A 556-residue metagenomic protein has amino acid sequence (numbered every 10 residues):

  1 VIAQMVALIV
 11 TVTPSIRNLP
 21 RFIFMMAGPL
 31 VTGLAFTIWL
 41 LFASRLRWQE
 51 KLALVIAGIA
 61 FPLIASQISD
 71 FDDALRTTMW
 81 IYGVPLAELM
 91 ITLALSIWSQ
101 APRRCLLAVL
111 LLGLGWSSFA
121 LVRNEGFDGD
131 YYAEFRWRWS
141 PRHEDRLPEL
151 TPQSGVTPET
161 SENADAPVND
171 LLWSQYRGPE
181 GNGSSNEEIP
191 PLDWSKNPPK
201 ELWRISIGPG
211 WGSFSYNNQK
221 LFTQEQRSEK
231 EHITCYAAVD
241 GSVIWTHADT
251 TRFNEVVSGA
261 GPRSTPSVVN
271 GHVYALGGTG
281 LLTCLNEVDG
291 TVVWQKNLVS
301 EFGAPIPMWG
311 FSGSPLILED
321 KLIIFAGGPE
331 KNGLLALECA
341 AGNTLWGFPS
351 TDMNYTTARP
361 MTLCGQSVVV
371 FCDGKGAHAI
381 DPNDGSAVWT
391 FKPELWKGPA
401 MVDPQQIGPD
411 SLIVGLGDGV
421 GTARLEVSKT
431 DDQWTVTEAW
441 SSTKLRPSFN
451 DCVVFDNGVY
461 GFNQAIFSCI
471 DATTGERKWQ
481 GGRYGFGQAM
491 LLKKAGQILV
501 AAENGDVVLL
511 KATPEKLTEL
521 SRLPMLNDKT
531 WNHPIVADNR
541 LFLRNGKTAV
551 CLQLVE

Functional and structural regions predicted by a protein language model:
V6-S99: Membrane-embedded alpha-helical segments of integral membrane proteins
Q100-G126: Internal/C-terminal transmembrane anchor helices
R138-S206, H232-T234, V239-E255, T291-A304 (+6 more regions): Aromatic (tryptophan-biased) beta-strands that constitute blades/sheets of beta-rich domains
K196, L202-S215, K230, T246-S267 (+8 more regions): Extracytoplasmic beta-rich repeat domains
N218-Q219, N270-G271, E319-D320, G365-S367 (+4 more regions): Short coil/turn segments that connect the beta-strands within blades of beta-propeller domains
A237-D240, N286-D289, E338-A341, D381-G385 (+4 more regions): Short loop/turn segments that connect beta-strands within beta-propeller blades
V420, G505, N527-E556: Blade-level signature of beta-propeller repeat domains, shared across WD40, Kelch, NHL, RCC1 and BNR/Asp-box propellers
V420-T422, S442-A512: Loop/turn-rich, solvent-exposed surfaces of beta-rich toroidal or solenoidal domains
